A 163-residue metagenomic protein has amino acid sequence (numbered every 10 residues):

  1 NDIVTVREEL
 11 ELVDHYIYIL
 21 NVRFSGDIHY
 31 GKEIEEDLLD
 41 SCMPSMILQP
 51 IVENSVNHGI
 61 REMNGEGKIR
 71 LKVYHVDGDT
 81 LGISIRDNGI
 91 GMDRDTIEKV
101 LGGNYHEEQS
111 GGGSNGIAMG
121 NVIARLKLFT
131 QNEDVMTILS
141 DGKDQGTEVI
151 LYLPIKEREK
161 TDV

Functional and structural regions predicted by a protein language model:
N1-T137, T147: Two-component histidine phosphotransfer core
D134-V163: C-terminal end segment of the histidine kinase catalytic
